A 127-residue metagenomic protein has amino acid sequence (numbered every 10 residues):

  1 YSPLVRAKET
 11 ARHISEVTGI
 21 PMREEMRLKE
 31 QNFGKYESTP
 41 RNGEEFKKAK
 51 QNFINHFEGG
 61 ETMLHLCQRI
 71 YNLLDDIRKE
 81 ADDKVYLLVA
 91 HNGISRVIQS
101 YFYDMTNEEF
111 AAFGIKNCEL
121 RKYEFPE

Functional and structural regions predicted by a protein language model:
Y1-E9, G59-Y71: Loop-to-helix element that buttresses phosphate recognition and phosphoryl-transfer chemistry
Y1-K47: Phosphate-coordination/substrate-recognition cap region in phosphate-metabolizing enzymes
K8, E16, Y71-E127: Active-site-adjacent alpha-helix immediately C-terminal to a catalytic or transition-state-stabilizing loop
E24-N32, F53, T106-A111: Glycine-rich, flexible loop/turn motifs
N32, F57-E58, H91: Short glycine/serine/threonine-biased micro-segments
F33-R41, T62, I115-L120: Short capping/connector residues at structural and topological boundaries
F46-H65: Short glycine/proline- and acidic residue-enriched helix-loop micro-motifs that form flexible lids or anion-recognition
